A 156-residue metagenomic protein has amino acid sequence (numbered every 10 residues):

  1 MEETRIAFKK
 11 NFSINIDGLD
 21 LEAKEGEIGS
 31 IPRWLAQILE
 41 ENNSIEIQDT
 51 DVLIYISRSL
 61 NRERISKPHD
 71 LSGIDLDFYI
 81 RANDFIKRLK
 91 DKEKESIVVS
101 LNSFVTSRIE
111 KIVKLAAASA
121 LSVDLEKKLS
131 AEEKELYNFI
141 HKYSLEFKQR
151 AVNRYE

Functional and structural regions predicted by a protein language model:
M1-I14: N-terminal, Lys/Arg-enriched amphipathic/low-complexity engagement segments that precede the first folded domain
T4, G29, E40, K94 (+1 more regions): Functionally constrained cores in energy, signaling, and assembly domains
T4-A7, E46-D51, P68-H69: Short, functional N-terminal and low-complexity linear motifs
I6, A23, I31, L39 (+4 more regions): Generic hydrophobic secondary-structure signal
N11-L53: Compact, well-ordered interaction domains used in eukaryotic information-processing assemblies
D51-E156: Charge/polar-rich, low-complexity and marginally structured segments
